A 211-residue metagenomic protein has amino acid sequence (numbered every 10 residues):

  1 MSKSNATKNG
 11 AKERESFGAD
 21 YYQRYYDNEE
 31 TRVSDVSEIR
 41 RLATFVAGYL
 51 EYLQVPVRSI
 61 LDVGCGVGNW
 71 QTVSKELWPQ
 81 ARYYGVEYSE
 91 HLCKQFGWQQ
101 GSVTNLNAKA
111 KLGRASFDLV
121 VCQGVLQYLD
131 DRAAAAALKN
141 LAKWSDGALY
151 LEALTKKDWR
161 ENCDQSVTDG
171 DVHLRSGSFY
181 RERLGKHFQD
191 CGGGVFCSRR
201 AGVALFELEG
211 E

Functional and structural regions predicted by a protein language model:
M1-G113, L129-E211: Class I (Rossmann-like) S-adenosyl-L-methionine-dependent methyltransferase catalytic domain, capturing the SAM-binding
V121: A conserved beta-strand element that flanks and buttresses the S-adenosyl-L-methionine
G124-Y128: Short catalytic micro-motifs in class I SAM-dependent methyltransferases
